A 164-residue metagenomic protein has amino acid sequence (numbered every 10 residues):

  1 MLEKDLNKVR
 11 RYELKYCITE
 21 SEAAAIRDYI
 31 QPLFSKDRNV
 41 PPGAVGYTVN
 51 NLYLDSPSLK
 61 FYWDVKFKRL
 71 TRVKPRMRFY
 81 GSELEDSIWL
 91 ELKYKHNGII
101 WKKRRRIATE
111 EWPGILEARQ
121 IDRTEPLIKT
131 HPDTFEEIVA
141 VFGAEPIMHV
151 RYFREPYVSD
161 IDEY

Functional and structural regions predicted by a protein language model:
M1-Y164: Phosphate-end processing signature that detects enzymes handling 5′-triphosphorylated RNA and polyphosphate
